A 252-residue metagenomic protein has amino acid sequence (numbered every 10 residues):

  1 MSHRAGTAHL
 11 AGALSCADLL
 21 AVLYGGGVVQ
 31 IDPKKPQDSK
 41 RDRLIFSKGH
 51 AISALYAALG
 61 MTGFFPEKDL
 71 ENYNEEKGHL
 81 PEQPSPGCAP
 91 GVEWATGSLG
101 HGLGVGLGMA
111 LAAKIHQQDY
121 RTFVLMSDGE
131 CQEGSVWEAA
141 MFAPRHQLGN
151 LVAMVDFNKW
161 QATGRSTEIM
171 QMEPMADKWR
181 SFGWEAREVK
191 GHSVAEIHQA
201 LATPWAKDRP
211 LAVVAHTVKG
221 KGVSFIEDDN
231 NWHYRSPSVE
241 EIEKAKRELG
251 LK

Functional and structural regions predicted by a protein language model:
M1-T7, D156-N158: N-terminal capping segment at the start of a domain
T7-L10, L70, A212: Flexible, glycine/charged-enriched surface loops at secondary-structure junctions
A8, G12, L44, G97 (+2 more regions): Glycine- and other small-residue-rich loops at beta-strand/loop junctions that grip anionic moieties
A13-R145: Cofactor-binding active-site loop characterized by glycine-rich and histidine/acidic residues
D18, H50-A51, L55, N158-K159 (+2 more regions): Glycine-rich beta-alpha junction loops
I45, E188, A212-V214: Structured core elements
G91, A95-S98, L103-W205: Thiamine diphosphate
V194-K252: Glycine/aspartate-rich loop-and-adjacent alpha/beta segment that forms the canonical ThDP
